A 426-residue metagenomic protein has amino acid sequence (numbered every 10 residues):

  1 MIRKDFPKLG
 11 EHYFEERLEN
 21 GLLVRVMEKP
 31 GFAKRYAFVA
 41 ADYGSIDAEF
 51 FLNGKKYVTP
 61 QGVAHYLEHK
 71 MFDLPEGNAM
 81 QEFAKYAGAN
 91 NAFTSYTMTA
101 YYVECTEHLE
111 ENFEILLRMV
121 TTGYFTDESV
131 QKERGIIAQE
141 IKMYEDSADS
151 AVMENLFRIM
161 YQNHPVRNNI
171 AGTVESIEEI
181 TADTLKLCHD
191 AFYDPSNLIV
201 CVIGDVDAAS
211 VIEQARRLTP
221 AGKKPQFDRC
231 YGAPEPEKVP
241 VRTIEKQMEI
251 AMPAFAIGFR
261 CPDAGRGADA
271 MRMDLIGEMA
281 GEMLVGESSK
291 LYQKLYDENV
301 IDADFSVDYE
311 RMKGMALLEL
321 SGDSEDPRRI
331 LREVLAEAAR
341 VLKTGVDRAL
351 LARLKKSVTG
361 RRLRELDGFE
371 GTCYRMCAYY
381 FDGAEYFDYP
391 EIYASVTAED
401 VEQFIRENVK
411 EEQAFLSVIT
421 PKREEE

Functional and structural regions predicted by a protein language model:
M1-A79, H189-K294, L335, A414-E426: His/Glu-rich zincin catalytic helix
M27, K34-F50, G62, N78-V120 (+6 more regions): M16 family metallopeptidases and their MPP-like homologs
T121-E128: Short, polar/flexible loop-turn hinges at active-site or ligand-entry regions and domain interfaces
K142-D146, P240-M252, T359-E370: Short, low-order "capping/linker" segments at domain edges
I177-T181: Short, charged, amphipathic alpha-helices and their helix-cap/turn boundaries
A398-E407: Low-complexity, intrinsically disordered Gly/Pro/Thr-rich segments
